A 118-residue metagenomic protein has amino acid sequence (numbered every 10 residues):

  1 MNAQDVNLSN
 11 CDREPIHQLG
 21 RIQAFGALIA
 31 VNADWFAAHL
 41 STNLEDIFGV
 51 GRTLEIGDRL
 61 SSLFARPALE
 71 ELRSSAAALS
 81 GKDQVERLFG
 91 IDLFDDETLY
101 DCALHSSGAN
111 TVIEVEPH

Functional and structural regions predicted by a protein language model:
M1-G20: Short, charged amphipathic alpha-helical "coupling" segments at sensory-output junctions in signaling proteins
I22-A27, V31-H118: Sensory/regulatory domains in signal-transduction proteins
